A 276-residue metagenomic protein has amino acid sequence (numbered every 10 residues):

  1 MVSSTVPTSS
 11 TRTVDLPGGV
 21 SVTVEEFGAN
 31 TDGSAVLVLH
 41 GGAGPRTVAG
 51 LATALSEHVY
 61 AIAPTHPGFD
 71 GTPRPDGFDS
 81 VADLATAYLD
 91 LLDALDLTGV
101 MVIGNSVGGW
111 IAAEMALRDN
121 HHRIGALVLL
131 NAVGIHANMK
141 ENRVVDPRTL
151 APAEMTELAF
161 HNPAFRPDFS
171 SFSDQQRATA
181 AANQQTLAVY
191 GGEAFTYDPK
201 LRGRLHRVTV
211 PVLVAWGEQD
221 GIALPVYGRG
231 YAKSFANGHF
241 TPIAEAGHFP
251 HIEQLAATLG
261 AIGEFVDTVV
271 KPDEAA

Functional and structural regions predicted by a protein language model:
V20-P73: Conserved HGGG/HGGXW glycine-rich cap/lid loop of the alpha/beta-hydrolase fold
E25-F27, I62-I103, G260: Active-site loop/oxyanion-hole signature of alpha/beta-hydrolase fold enzymes
L51, V210, L224-K233: Short alpha-helix in the alpha/beta-hydrolase fold that links the catalytic acid
W110-R118, R123-T156: Flexible "cap/lid" loop of the alpha/beta hydrolase fold
N138-M139, R143-V144, A151-T209: Conserved alpha/beta-hydrolase catalytic His-Asp/Glu region
V208, V214-W216: Short beta-strand/loop motif that positions the catalytic acidic residue of the alpha/beta-hydrolase fold
Q219-A223: Acidic catalytic loop of the alpha/beta-hydrolase fold
G238-A276: Catalytic active-site module of serine/aspartate enzymes centered on a nucleophile-bearing elbow/loop
